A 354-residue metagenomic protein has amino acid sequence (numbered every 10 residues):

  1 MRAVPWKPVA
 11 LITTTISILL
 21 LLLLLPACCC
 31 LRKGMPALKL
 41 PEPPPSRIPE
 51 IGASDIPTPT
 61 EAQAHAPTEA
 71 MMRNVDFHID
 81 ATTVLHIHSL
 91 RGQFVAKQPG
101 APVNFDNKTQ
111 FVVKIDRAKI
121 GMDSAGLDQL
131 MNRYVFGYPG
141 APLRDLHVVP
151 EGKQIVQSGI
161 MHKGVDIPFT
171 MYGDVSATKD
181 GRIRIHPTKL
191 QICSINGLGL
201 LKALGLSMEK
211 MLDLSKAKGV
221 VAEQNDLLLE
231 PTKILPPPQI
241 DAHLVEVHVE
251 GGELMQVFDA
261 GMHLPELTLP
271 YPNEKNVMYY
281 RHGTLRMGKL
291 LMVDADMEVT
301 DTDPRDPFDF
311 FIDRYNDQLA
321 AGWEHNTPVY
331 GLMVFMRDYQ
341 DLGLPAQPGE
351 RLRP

Functional and structural regions predicted by a protein language model:
R2-L20: N-terminal Sec-pathway targeting helices
L20-C30: Short hydrophobic alpha-helical membrane-anchoring segments
C29-P354: Extracellular/lumenal and peripheral-membrane lipid-interaction modules
